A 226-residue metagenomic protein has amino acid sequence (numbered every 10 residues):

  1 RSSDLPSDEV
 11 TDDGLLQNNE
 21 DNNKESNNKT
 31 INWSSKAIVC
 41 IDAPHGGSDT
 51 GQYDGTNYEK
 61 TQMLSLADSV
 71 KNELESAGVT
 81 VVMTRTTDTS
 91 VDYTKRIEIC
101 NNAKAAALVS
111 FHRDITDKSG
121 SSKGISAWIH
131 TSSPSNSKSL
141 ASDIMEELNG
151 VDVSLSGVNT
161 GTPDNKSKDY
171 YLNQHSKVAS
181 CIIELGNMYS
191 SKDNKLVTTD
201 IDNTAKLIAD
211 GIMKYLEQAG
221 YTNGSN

Functional and structural regions predicted by a protein language model:
R1-S2: Short, small-residue-biased leader/transition segments that mark boundaries at the very start of proteins
L5, V10, L15-L16, I31: Hydrophobic/aromatic hotspots within intrinsically disordered, low-complexity regions
N18-N19, Q218: Membrane-embedded helix bundles of polyisoprenyl
N19-N23, N27-N28: Asparagine/serine/threonine-enriched low-complexity, disordered tracts, especially those forming N-linked glycosylation
I31-V39: A short, charged/proline- and glycine-enriched loop that marks the coil->beta-strand transition at the N-terminal
V39-Y53: Short, surface-exposed beta-strand segments enriched in small/polar/acidic residues
T50-S65: Glycine- and acidic-residue-enriched helix-capping/strand-helix junction motifs
T61-N226: Active-site-proximal helix/loop segments of hydrolytic enzymes
